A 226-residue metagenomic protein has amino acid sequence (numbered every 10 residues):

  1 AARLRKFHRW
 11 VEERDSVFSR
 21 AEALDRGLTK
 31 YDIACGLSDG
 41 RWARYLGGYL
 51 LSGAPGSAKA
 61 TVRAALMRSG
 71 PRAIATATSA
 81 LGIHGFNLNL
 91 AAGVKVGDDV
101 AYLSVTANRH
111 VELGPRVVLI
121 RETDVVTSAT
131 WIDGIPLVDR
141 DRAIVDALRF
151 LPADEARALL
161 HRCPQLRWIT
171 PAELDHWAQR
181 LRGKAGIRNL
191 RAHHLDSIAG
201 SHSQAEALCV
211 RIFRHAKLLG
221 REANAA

Functional and structural regions predicted by a protein language model:
A1-I187, A205, V210-I212, L219-E222: Short gly/ser-rich loop at a beta-strand->alpha-helix junction or flexible surface loop bordering the NTP-binding
A192-L208: A short, highly charged nucleic-acid-interacting micro-segment common to nuclease and nuclease-linked defense proteins
A226: Basic, glycine-rich
